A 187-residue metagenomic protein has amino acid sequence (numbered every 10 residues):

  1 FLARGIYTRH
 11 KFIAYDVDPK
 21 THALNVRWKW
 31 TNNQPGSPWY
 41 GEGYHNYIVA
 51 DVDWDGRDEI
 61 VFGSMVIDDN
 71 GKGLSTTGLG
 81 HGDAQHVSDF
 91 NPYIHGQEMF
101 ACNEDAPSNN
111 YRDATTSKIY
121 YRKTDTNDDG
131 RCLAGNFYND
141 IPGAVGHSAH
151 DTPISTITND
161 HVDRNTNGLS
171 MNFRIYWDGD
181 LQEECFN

Functional and structural regions predicted by a protein language model:
F1-N187: Beta-propeller-forming repeat regions
